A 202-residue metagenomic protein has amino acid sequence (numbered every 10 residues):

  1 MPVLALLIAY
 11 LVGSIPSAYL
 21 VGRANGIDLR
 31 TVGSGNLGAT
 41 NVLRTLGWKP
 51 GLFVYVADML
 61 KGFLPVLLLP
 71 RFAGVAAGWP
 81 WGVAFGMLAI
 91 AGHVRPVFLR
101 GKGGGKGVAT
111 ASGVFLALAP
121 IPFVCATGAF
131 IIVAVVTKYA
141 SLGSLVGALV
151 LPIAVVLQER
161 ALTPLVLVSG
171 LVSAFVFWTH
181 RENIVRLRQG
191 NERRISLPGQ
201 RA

Functional and structural regions predicted by a protein language model:
M1-A24: N-terminal signal-anchor transmembrane alpha helix
A5, P50-V56, L60-L99, L118-C125 (+2 more regions): Nucleotide and nucleotide-moiety/phosphate-recognizing core
A9-S14, P70, L88-H93, F130-A134 (+1 more regions): Alpha-helical transmembrane segments of multi-pass membrane proteins
A18, R23, I90-G101, F130-T137 (+1 more regions): C-terminal ends of transmembrane helices
V21-K49, G103-G104, N183-A202: Cytosolic, membrane-interface loops and tails of multi-pass inner-membrane proteins
D28-A39, L99-S112, Y139-G147: Short, non-helical or kinked segments that cap or interrupt transmembrane helices
L43-G47, L69-A73, G92, K106-T137 (+1 more regions): Interfacial segments of multi-pass membrane proteins
V124-A126, A140-A148, A161-V172: Loop-to-transmembrane alpha-helix initiation sites
